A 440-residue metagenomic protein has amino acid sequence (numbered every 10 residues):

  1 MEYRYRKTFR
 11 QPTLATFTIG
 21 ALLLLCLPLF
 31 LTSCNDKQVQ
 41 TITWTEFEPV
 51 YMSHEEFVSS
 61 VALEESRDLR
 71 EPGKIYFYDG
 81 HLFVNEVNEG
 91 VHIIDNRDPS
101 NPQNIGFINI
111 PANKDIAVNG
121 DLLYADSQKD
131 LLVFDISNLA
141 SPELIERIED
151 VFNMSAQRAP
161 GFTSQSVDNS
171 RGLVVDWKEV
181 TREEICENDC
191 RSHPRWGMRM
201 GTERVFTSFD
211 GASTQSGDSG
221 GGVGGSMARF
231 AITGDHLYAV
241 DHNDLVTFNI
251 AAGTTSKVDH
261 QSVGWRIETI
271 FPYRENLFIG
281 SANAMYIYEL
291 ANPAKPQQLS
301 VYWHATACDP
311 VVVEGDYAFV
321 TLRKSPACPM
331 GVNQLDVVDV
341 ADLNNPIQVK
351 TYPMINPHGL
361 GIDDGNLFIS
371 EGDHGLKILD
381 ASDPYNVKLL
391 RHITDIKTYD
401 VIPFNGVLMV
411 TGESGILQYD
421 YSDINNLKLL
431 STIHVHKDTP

Functional and structural regions predicted by a protein language model:
M1-A15: N-terminal secretory signal peptides that target proteins for export/translocation
T18-F30: Bacterial N-terminal signal peptides
C34-P440: Feature marking well-ordered beta-strand scaffolds used for ligand recognition
